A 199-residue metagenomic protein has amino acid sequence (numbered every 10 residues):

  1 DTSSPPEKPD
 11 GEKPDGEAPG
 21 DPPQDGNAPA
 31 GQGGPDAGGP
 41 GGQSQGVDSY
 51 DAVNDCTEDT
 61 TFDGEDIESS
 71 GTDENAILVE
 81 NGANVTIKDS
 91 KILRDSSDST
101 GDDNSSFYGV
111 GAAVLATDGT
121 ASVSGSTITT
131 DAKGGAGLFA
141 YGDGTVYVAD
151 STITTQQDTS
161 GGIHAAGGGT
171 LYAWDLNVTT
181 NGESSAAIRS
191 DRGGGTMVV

Functional and structural regions predicted by a protein language model:
T2-V47: Disordered, low-complexity segments in secreted/periplasmic proteins that are enriched in proline
G31-S70, D89-K91, S96, T100: N-terminal domain-start segments of secreted/luminal proteins
D36-D51, G71-L78, T100-L115, A132-F139 (+2 more regions): Extracellular beta-strand/beta-solenoid scaffold signature
C56-G64, N84-S90, A121-G125, T145-S151 (+2 more regions): All-beta strand scaffolds that present successive hydrophobic residues in beta-strands
D59, E74-A76, G82-I87, G111 (+2 more regions): A common structural microfeature
D66-S69, K91-S97, T127-T130, T152-D158 (+1 more regions): Beta-rich extracellular carbohydrate-active architectures
